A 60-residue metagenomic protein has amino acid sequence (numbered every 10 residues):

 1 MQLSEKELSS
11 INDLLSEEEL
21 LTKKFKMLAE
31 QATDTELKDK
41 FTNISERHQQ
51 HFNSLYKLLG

Functional and structural regions predicted by a protein language model:
M1-G60: His/Met- and acidic-residue-enriched segments that coordinate or traffic transition-metal cofactors and support
